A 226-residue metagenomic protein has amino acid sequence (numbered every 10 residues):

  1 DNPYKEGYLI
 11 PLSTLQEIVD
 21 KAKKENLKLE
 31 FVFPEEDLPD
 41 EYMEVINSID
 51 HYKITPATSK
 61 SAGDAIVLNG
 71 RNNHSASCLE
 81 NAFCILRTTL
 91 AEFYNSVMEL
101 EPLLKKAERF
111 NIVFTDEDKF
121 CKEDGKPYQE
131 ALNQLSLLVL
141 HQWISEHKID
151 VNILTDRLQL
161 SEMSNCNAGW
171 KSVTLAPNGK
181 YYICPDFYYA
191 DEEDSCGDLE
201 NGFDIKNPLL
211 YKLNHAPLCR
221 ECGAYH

Functional and structural regions predicted by a protein language model:
D1-S61: Conserved alpha-helical substructure of the radical SAM core
E25-V32, K53, N73-D156: Conserved C-terminal portion of the radical SAM core fold that forms the substrate/S-adenosylmethionine-binding
S59-N81: Short, well-ordered secondary-structure micro-motifs within conserved domains or adaptor modules
E130-R157, P185-H226: C-terminal accessory region of radical SAM enzymes
C166-G169: Short, small/polar residue-rich loop motifs at catalytic or cofactor-binding pockets
A176: Short, acidic, Ser/Thr-enriched surface-loop or helix-capping motifs
